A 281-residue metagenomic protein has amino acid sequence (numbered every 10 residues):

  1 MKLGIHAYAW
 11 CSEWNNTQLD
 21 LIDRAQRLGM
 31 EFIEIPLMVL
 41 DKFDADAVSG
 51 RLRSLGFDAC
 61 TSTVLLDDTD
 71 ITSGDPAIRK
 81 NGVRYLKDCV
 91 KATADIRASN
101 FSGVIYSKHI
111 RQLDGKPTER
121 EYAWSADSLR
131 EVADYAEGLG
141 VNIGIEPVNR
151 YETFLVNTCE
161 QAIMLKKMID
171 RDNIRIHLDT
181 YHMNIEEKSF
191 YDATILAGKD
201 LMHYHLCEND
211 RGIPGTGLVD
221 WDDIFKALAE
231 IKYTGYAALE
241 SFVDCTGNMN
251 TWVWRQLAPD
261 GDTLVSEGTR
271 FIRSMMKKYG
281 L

Functional and structural regions predicted by a protein language model:
M1-A7, C11, N15-R27, R97-S99 (+2 more regions): Histidine-acidic metal/acid-base catalytic patches
A9-C11, L37-V39, L65-D68, I105-H109 (+4 more regions): Active-site-proximal loop/turn and secondary-structure-junction residues that shape catalytic pockets, frequently
Q26, R53, A94, E137 (+1 more regions): Anion (oxyanion) recognition and catalysis
E31, I35-A126, T234, A238-N248 (+1 more regions): Structural motif corresponding to the early beta-alpha repeats
F32, G144, I176-T180, A238-L239: Generic enzyme active-site microenvironment
A77-R175, A258-L264, R270, Y279: Active-site acidic/histidine proton-transfer and metal-coordination neighborhood in alpha/beta enzyme cores
